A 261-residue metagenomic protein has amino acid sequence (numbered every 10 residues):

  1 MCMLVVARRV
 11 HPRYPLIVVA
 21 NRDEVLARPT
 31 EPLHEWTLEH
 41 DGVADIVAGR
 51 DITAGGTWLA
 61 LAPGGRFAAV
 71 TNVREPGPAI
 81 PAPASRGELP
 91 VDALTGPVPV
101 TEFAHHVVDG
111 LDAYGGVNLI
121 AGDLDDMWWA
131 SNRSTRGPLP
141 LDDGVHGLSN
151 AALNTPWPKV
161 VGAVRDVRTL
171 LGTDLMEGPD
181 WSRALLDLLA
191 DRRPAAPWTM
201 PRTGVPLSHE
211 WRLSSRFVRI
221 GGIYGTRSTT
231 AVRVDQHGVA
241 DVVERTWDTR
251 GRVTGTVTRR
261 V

Functional and structural regions predicted by a protein language model:
M1-V261: N-terminal nucleophile
